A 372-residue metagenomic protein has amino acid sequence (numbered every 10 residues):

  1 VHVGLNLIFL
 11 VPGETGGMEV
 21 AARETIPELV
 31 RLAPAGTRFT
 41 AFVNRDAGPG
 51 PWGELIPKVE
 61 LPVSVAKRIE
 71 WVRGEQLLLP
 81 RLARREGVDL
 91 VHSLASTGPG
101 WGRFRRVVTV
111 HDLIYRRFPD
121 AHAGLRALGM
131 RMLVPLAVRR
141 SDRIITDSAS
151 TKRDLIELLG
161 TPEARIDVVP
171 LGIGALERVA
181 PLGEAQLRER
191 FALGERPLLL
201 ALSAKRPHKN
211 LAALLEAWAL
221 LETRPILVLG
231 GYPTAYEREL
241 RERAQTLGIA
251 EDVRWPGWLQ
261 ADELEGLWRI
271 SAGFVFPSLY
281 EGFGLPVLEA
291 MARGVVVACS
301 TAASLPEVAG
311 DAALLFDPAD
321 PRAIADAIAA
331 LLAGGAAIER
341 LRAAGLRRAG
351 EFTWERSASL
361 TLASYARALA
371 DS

Functional and structural regions predicted by a protein language model:
V1-S372: Carbohydrate transferase catalytic cores enriched for Leloir-type hexosyltransferases
